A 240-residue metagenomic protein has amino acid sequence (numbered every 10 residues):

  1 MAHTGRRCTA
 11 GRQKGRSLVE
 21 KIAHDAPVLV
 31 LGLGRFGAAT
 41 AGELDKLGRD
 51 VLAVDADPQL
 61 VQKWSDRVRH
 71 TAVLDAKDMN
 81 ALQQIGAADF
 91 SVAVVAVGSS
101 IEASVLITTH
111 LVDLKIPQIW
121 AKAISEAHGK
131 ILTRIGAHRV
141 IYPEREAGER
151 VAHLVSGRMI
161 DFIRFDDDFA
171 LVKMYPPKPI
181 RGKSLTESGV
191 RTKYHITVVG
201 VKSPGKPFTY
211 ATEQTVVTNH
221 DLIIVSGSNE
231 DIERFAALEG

Functional and structural regions predicted by a protein language model:
M1-G240: Cytosolic regulatory regions of ion transport systems
